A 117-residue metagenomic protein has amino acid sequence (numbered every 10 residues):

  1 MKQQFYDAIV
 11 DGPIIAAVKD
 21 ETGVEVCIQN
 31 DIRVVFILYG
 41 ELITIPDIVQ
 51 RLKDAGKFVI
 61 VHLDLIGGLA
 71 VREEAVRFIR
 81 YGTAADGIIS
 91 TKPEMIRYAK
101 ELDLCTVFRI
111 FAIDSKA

Functional and structural regions predicted by a protein language model:
M1-V61, G67-L69: Conserved N-terminal beta1-alpha1 strand-loop-helix module at the mouth
L52-A117: Conserved anion-binding
